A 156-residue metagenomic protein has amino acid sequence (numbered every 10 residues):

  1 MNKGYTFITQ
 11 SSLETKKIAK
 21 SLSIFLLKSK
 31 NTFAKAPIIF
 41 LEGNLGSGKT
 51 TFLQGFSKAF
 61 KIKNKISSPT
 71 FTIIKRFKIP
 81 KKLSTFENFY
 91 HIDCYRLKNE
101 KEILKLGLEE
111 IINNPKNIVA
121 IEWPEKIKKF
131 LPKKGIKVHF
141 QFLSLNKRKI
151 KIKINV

Functional and structural regions predicted by a protein language model:
M1-F25: N-terminal pre-Walker A segment at the start of P-loop NTPase domains
M1-Y5, N99-I103, L108-V156: Short phosphate-coordinating micro-motif centered on Lys-Gly-acidic
N2, F25-A36: Phosphate-binding P-loop
I39-L41: Hydrophobic anchor at the beta1->P-loop junction of P-loop NTPases
L45: The conserved Walker
K49: Conserved lysine of the Walker
I62-F77: Short beta-strand-centered segment that lines the nucleotide-binding/catalytic pocket of NTP-utilizing
